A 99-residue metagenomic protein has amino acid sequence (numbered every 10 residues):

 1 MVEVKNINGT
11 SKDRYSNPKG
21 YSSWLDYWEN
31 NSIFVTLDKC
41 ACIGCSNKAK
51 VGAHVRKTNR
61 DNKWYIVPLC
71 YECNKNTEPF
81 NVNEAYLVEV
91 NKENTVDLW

Functional and structural regions predicted by a protein language model:
M1, A41-G44, L87, K92: N-terminal soluble segments of membrane proteins
M1-Y21: A boundary/linker detector
K5, G20, C40-A41, K50 (+1 more regions): N-terminal helicase ATP-binding lobe
W24-K50: Short cysteine-rich loop/turn motifs with clustered Cys
S46-Y65: Histidine-centered nuclease catalytic patch
R60-N76: Short beta-strand-alpha-helix junction that forms the catalytic/metal-binding core of metal-dependent nuclease domains
Y71-V88: Short metal-binding segments enriched for Cys and/or His
V96-W99: A detector for short metal-coordination/catalytic motifs
